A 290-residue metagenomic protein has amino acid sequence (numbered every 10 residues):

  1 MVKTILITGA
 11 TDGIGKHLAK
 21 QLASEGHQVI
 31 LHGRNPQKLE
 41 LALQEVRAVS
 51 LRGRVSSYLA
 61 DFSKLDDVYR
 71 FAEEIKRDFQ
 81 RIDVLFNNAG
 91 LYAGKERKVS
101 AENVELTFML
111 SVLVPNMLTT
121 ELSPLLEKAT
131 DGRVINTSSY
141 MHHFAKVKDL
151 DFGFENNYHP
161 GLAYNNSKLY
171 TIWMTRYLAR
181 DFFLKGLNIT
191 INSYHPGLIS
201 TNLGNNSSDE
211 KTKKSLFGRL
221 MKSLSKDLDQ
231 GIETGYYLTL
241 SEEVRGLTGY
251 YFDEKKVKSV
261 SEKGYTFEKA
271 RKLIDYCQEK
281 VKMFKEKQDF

Functional and structural regions predicted by a protein language model:
M1-G33: Canonical Rossmann dinucleotide-binding motif of NAD(H)/NADP(H)-dependent dehydrogenases/reductases, specifically
T4-I7, L85-F86, V134: Conserved hydrophobic beta-strands of the Rossmann-like cofactor-binding core in SDR/related NAD(P)H-dependent
H32-Q37, F62: N-terminal Rossmann-fold cofactor-binding loop
A48-D66: Rossmann-fold cofactor-recognition segment
L51-S56, E74-N87, A93-S100: A glycine-rich helix->loop->beta "capping" turn within Rossmann-like NAD(P)(H)-dependent oxidoreductase domains
V68, S193, G218-K258, F267-K272 (+1 more regions): C-terminal helical subdomain
L91, K95-E96, E105, E127-N188 (+2 more regions): Catalytic loop of short-chain dehydrogenase/reductase
V112-L113: Ankyrin-repeat alpha-helix packing hotspot
